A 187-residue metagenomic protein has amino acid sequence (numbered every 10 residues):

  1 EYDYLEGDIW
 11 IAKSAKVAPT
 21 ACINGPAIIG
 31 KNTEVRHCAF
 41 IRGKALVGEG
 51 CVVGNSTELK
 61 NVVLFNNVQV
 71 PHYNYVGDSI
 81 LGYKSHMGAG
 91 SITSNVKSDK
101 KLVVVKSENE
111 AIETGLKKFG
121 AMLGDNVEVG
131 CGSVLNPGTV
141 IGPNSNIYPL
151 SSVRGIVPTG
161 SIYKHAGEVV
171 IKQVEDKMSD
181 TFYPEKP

Functional and structural regions predicted by a protein language model:
E1-F40: Extended, small-residue-rich solenoid/repeat segments and analogous flexible loops that form exposed scaffolds
Y2-D3, V17-P19, E49-N55, T93-S94 (+1 more regions): Short, functional N-terminal and low-complexity linear motifs
W10, I28, L46, M122 (+1 more regions): ABC ATPase A-loop
N55-S56, N61-N67, P71-P187: Glycine-rich hexapeptide-repeat left-handed beta-helix
